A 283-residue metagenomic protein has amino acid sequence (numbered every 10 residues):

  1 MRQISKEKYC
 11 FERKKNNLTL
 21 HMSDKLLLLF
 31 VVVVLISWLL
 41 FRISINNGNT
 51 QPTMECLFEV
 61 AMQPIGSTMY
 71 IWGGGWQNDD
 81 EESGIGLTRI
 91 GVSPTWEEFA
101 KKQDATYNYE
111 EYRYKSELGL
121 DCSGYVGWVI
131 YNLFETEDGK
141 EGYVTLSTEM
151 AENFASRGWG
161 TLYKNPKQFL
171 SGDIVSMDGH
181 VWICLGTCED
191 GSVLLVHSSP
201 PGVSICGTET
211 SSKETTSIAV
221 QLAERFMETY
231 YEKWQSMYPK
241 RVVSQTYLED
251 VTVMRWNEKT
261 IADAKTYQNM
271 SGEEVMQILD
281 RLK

Functional and structural regions predicted by a protein language model:
M1-T50, S271-L279: Gram-positive cell-envelope targeting signals
R2, K8, R13, I45-T53 (+1 more regions): Activation targets extended, charge/polar-rich intrinsically disordered C-terminal tails
S44-S123, G127-L133, E249-K283: N-terminal capping segments
S67-E81, D104-E117, S176-K233: Glycine-rich catalytic cores of cysteine/serine-nucleophile enzymes that process amide/ester linkages in cell-envelope
F134-S211: ...with weaker cross-activation on analogous glycine-rich loops/strands in unrelated enzymes
T208-K283: Active-site or metal-binding loop neighborhoods of secreted/extracellular toxin and effector enzymes
